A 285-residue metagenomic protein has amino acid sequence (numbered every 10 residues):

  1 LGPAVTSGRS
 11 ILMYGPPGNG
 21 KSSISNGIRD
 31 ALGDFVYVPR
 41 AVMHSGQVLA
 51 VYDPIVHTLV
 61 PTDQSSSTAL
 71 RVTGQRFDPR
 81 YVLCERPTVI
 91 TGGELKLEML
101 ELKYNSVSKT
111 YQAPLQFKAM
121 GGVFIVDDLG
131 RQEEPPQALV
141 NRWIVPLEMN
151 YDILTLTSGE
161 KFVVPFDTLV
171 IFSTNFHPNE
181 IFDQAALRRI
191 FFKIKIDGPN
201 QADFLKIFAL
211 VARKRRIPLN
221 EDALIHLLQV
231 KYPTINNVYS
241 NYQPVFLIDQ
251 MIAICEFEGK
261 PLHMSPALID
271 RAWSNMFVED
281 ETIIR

Functional and structural regions predicted by a protein language model:
L1-F172: Conserved ASCE/P-loop NTPase catalytic core
A4, I190, M251: Residue-level signature of catalytic and energy-coupling elements of molecular machines, predominantly ATP/GTP-dependent
M120-F124, A185-I190, L205-F208, H226-Q229: Short acidic (Asp/Glu) and glycine-rich catalytic loops that position anionic groups and cofactors
V126-L129, R189-K195, L210, Q229-N237: Short hinge/gating elements
R142, F182-G198: A short helix-turn-beta junction within AAA+ P-loop NTPase domains corresponding to the substrate/partner-engaging
H177-Q184, A202: Short, glycine/polar-rich helix-capping loops at beta-to-alpha or helix-loop-helix junctions that flank or form
F208-W273: Conserved AAA+ ATPase small/helical "lid" subdomain
S274, V278-R285: Short, charged, intrinsically disordered terminal tails
